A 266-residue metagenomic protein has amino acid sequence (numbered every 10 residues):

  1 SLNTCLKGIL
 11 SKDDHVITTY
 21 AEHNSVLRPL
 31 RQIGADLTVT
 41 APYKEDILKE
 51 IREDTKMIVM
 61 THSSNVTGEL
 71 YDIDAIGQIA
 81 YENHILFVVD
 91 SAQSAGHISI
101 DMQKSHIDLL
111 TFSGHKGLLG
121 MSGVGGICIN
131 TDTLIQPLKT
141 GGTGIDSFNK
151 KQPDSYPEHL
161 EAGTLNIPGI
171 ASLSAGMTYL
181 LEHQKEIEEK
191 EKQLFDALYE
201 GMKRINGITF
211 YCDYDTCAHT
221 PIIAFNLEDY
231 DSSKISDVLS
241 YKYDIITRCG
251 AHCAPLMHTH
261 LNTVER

Functional and structural regions predicted by a protein language model:
S1-R266: Pyridoxal 5′-phosphate
